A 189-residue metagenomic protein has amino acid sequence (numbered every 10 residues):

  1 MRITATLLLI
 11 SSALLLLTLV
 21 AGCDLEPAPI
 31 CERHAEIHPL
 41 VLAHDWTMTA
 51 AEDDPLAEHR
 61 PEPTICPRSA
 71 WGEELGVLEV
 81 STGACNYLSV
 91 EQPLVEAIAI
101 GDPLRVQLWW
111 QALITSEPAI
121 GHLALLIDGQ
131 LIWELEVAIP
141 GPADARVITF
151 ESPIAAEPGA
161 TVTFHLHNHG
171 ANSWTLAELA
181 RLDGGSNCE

Functional and structural regions predicted by a protein language model:
M1-S12: Bacterial N-terminal signal peptides that target proteins for export
L15-L16: Low-complexity, intrinsically disordered segments with a bias for serine/threonine
V20-G22: C-terminal motif of bacterial Sec signal peptides marking the signal peptidase cleavage site
D24-E189: Gly-Asp-aromatic-enriched flexible segments
